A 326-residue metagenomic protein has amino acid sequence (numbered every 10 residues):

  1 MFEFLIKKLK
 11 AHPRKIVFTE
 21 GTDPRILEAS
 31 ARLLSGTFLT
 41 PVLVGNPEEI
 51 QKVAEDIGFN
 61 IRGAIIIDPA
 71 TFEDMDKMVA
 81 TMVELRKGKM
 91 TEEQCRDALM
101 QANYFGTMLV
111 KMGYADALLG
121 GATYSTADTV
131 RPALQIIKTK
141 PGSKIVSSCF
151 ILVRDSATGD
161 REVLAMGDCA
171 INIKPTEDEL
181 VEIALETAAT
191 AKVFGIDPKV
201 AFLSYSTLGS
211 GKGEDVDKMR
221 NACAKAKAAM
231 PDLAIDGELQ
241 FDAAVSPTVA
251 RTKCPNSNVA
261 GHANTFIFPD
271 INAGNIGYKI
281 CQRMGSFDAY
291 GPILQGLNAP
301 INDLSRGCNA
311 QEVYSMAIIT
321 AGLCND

Functional and structural regions predicted by a protein language model:
M1-D326: Anion-binding alpha/beta catalytic cores of soluble intermediary-metabolism enzymes, centered on
